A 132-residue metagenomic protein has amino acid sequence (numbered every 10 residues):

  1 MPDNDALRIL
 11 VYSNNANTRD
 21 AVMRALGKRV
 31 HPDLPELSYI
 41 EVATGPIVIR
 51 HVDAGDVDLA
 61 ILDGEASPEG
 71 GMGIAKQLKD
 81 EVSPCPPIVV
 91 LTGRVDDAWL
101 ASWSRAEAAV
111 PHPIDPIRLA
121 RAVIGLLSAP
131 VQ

Functional and structural regions predicted by a protein language model:
A6-G27, A60: Conserved acidic segment of CheY-like receiver
A21, I114-V123: C-terminal output helix
E41-L59: Acidic, metal-coordinating helix/loop segments flanking the phosphotransfer/catalytic sites of two-component signaling
D58, V82-P87: His-Asp phosphorelay/catalytic-motif detector in bacterial-type signaling
D58-K79: Conserved phosphotransfer microenvironments
V89-L91: Hydrophobic/aromatic residues positioned on beta-strands within the core alpha/beta folds
G93-V110: Alpha4 helix (beta4-alpha4-beta5 surface) of REC/receiver domains from two-component response regulators
I124-Q132: The C-terminal output helix
